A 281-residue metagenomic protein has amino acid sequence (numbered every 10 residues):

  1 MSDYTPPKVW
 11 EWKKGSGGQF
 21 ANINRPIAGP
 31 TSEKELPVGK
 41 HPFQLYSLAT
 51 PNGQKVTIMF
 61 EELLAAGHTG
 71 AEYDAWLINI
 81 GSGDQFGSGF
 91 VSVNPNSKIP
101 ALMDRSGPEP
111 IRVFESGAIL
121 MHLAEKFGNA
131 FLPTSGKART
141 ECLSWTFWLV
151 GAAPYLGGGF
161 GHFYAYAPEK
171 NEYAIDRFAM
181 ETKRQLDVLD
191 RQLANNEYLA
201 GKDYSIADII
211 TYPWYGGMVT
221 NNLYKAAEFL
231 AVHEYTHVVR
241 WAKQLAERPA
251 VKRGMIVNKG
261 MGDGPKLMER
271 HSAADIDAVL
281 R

Functional and structural regions predicted by a protein language model:
M1-D176, M180-K183, L280: GST-like domain detector, emphasizing the conserved glutathione-binding G-site in the N-terminal thioredoxin-like
S2, E141-P249: GST-like fold's C-terminal all-alpha helical module
Q19-A21, K259-R281: Acidic/histidine-enriched, glycine/proline-rich intrinsically disordered or flexible terminal extensions
A66, N96, N129, A152 (+5 more regions): A general structural signal for well-ordered secondary-structure junctions
N79, I206, N258: Short, solvent-exposed turn/loop segments enriched in Gly/Ser/Thr/Pro and often Arg
S92, E247, I256-V257: Phosphate-coordinating loops and pocket residues in cytosolic domains that bind phosphorylated ligands
T134, R253-G262: Short, flexible loop/turn segments with low-complexity composition
